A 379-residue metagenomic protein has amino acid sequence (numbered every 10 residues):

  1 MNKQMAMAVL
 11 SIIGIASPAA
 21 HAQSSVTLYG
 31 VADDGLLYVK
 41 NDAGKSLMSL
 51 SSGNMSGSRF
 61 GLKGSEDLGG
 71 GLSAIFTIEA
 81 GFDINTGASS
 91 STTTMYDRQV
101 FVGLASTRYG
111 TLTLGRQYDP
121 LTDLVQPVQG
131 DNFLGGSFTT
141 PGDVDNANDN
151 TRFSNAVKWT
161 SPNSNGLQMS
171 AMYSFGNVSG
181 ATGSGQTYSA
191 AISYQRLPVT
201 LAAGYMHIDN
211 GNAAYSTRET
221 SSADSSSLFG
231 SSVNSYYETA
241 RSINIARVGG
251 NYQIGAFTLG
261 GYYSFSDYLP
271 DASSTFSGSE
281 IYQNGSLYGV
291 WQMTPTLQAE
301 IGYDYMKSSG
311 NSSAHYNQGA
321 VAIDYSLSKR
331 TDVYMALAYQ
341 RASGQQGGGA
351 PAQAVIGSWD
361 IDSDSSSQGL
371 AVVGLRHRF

Functional and structural regions predicted by a protein language model:
G14-A19: N-terminal signal peptide c-region/cleavage motif recognized by signal peptidases
Q23-Y38, M48-G176, S184-Y188, I192-H207 (+1 more regions): Outer membrane beta-barrel
L36-G44, F82-A88, P120-L124, N177-A181 (+6 more regions): Gram-negative outer-membrane beta-barrel proteins
K45-M48, A88, D143-V144, G176-N177 (+4 more regions): Extracellular loop and loop/strand-boundary signature of outer-membrane beta-barrel proteins
S52-N54, T92-T94, D149-T151, T182-S184 (+5 more regions): Short sequence motifs at beta-strands and strand-loop junctions characteristic of Gram-negative outer-membrane
G61-K63, F101-L104, K158-T160, A191-S193 (+5 more regions): Outer-membrane beta-barrel architecture
A191-A320: Detector for outer-membrane/organellar transmembrane beta-barrel domains, recognizing the amphipathic beta-strand
L327, S363-F379: Outer-membrane beta-barrel "beta-signal"
